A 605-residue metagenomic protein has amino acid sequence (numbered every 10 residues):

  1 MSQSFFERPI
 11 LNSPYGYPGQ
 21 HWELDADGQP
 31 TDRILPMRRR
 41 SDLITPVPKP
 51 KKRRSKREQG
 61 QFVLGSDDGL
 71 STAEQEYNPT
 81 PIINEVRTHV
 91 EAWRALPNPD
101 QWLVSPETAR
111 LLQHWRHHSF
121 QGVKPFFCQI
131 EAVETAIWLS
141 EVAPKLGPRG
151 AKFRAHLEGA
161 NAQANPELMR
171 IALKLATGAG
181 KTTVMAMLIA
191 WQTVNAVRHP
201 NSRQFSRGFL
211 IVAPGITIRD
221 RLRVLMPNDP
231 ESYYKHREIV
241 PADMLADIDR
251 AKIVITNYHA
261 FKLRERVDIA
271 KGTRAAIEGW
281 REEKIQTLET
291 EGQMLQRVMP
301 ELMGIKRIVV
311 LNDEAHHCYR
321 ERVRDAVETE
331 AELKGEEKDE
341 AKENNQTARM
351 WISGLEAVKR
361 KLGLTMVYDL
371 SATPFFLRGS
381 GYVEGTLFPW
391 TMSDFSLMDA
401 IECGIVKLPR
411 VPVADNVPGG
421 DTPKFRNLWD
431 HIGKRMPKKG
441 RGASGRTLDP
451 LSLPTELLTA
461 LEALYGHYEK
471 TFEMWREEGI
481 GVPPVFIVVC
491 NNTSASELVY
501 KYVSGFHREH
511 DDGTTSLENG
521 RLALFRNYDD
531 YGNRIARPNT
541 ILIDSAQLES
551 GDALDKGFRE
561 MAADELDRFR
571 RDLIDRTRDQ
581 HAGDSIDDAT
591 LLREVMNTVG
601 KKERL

Functional and structural regions predicted by a protein language model:
M1-L605: RecA-like P-loop NTPase motor core of helicase/translocase proteins
